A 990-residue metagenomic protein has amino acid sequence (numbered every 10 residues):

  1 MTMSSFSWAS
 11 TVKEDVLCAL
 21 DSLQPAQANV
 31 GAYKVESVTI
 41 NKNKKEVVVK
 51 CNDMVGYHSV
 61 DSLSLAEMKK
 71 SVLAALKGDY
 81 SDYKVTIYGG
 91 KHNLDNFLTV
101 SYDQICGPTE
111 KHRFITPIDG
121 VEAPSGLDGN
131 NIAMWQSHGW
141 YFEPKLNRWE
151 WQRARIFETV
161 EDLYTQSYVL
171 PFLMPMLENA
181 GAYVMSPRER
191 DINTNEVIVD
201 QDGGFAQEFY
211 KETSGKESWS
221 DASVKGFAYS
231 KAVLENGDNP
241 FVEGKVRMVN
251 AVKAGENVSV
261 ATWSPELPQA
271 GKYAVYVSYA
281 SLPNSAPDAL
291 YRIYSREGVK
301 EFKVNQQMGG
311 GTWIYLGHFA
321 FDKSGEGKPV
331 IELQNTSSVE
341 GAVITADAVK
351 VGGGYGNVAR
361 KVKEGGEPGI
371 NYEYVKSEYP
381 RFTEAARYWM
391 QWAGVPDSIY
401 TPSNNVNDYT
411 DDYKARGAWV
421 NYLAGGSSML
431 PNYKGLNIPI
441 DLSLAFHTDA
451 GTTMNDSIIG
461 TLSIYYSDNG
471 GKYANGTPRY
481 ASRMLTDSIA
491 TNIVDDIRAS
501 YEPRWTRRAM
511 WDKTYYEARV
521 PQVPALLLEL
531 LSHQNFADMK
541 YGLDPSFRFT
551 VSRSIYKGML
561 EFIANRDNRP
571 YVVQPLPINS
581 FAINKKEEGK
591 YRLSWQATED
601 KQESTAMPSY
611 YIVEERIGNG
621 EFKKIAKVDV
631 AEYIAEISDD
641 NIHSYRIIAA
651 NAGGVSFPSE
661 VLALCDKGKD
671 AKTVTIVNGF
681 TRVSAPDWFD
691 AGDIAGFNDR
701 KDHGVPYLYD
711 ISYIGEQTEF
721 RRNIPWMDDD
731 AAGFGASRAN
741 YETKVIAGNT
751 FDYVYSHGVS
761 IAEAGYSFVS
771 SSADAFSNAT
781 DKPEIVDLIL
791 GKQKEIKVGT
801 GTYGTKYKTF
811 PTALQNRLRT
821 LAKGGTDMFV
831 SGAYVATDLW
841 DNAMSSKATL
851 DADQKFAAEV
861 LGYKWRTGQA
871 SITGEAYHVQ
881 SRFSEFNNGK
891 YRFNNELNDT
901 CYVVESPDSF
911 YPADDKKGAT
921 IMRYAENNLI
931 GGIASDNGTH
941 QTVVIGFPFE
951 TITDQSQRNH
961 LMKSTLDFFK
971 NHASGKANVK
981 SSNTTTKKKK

Functional and structural regions predicted by a protein language model:
K50-E150, G341, A346-V375, Y379 (+3 more regions): Non-catalytic propeptide/linker segments at domain boundaries
S259-P283: A short beta-strand element within beta-rich, extracytoplasmic domains of secreted/secretory-pathway proteins
I331-V343: Short beta-strand-plus-loop segments that form exposed binding edges in beta-rich domains
A348-G356, S427, L442-G471, Y501-D567 (+1 more regions): Active-site-adjacent mobile loop/cap segments within catalytic or ligand-binding domains
F562-T605, G654-K672: Pro/Thr/Ser/Gly-rich low-complexity, intrinsically disordered linker/stalk tracts
A635-G654: Beta-strand-rich modules
E716-A848: Helical hinge/lid and interdomain linker segments adjacent to catalytic or ligand-binding clefts that mediate domain
Q793-C901, G918, Q957, L961: A glycine-rich, often tryptophan-bearing local segment used as a flexible ligand/cofactor-contacting loop or short
